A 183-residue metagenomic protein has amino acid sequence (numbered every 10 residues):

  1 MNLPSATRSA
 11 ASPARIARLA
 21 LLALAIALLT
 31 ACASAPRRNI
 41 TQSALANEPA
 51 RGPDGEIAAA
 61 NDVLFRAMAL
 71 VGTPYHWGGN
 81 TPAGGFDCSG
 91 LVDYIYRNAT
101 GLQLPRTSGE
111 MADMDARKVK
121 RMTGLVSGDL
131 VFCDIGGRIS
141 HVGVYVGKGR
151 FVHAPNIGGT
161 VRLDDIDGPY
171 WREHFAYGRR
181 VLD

Functional and structural regions predicted by a protein language model:
L3-L21: Bacterial N-terminal signal peptides that target proteins for export
L28-A31: C-terminal motif of bacterial Sec signal peptides marking the signal peptidase cleavage site
A35-V71: Post-signal peptide N-terminal segment of mature Sec-exported envelope proteins
I40, R51, L102-D165: ...with weaker cross-activation on analogous glycine-rich loops/strands in unrelated enzymes
D54-N61, P82-G90, V119, P169-R172: Soluble non-cytosolic domains of exported or imported proteins
A60-L64, M68, G72, S89-D93 (+2 more regions): Extracytoplasmic/secreted envelope proteins and their assembly/folding machinery, especially bacterial periplasmic
H76-L104: Secreted/periplasmic proteins that engage bacterial cell-wall peptidoglycan
W171-D183: Glycine- and charge-enriched low-complexity intrinsically disordered segments
